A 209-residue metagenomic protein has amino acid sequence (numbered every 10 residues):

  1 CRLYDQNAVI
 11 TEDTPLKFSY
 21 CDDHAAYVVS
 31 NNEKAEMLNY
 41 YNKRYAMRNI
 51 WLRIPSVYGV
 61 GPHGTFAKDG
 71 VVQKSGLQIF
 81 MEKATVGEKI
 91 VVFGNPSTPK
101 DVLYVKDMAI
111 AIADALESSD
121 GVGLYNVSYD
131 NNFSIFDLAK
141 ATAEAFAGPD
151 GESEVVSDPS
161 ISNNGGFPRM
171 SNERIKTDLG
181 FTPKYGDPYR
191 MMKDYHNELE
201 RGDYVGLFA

Functional and structural regions predicted by a protein language model:
C1-Y27, K43-R44, V57-G70: Active-site "gating" loop of Rossmann-like NAD(P)-dependent oxidoreductase/epimerase domains
Y4-Q6, D22-R53, M81-V86: Active-site Tyr-X1-5-Lys
Q6, G76-F80, S171: Activation loop
K17-D22, S56-K68, G76-L103: A conserved pocket-lining segment of Rossmann-fold NAD(P)-dependent short-chain dehydrogenase/reductase
S30, Q73, P168: Short, conserved glycine- and acidic-residue-centered signature motifs in active-site or ligand-binding loops
I50-S56, D101, N126: Structural signature of the Rossmann-like NAD(P)-dependent dehydrogenase/reductase core
E88, F93-P96, K100-A209: C-terminal substrate-binding subdomain of Rossmann-fold SDR/epimerase-dehydratase oxidoreductases
